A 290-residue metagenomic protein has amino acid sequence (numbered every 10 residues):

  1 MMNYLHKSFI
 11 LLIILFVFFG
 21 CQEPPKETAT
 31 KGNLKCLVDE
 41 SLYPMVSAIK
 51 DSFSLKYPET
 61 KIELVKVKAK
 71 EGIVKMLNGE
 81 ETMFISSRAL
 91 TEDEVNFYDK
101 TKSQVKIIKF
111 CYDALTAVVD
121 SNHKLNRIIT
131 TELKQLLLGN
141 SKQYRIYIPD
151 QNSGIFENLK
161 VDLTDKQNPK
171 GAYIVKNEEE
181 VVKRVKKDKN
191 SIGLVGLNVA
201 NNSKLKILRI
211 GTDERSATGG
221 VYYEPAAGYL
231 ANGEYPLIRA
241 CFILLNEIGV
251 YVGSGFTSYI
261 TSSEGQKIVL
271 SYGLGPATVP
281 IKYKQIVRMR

Functional and structural regions predicted by a protein language model:
M1-F9: Bacterial N-terminal signal peptides that target proteins for export
F9-F18: Bacterial N-terminal signal peptides
C21-P58, V65, K70, L77 (+2 more regions): Exported/periplasmic ABC-transporter solute-binding proteins
L37, E63, T82-I85: Short, conserved beta-strand segments within well-ordered enzyme catalytic domains that often line or immediately flank
K70-T101: Pocket-flanking alpha-helical
